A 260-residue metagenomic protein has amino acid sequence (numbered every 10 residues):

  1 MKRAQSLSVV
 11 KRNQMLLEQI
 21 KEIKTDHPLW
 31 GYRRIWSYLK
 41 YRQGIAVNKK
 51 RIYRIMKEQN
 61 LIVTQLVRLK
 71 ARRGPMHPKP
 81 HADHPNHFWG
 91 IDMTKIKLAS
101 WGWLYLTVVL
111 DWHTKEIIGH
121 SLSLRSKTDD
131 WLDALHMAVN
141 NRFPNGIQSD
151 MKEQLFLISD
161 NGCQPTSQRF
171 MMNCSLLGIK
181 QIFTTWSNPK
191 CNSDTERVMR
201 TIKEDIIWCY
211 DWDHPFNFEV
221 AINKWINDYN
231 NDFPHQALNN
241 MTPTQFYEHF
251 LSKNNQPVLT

Functional and structural regions predicted by a protein language model:
M1-F88, N188-P189, T244-L251: Basic, flexible linker segments flanking DNA-binding modules in nucleic acid-interacting mobile-element proteins
S6, S175-I179, T201-T260: C-terminal domain-tail junction helix/linker
Q65-K70, F156-N161, S175-D194, D211-H214: RNase H-like polynucleotidyl transferase catalytic core
F88-I118, L124-S126: An active-site-proximal beta-strand-loop segment
G102, H120-Q148: Active-site beta-loop-alpha junctions of metal-dependent nucleic acid enzymes, especially the RNase H-like/DDE
I147-T166, M241-T244: Acidic/histidine-rich, metal-coordinating catalytic segments
